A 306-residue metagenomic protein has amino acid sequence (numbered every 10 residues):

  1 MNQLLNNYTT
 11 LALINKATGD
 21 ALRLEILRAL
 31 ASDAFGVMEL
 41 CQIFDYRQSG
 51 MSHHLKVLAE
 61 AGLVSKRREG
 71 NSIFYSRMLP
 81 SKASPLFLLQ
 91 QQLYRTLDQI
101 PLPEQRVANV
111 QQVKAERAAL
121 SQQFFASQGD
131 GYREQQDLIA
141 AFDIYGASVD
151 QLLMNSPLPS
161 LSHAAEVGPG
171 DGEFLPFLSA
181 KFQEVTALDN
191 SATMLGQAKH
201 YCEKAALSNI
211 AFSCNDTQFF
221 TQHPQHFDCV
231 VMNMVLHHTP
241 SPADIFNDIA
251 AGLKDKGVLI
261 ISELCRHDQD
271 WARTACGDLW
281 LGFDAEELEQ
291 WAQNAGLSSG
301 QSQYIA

Functional and structural regions predicted by a protein language model:
N2-Q3, K82-G131: Amphipathic alpha-helical dimerization/coiled-coil segments that flank or bridge DNA-binding/regulatory modules
N6-G50, I73-P80: N-terminal helix-turn-helix DNA-binding core of bacterial DNA-binding proteins
A140-L161: Conserved alpha-helix/loop element of class I SAM-dependent methyltransferases that forms part of the SAM/SAH-binding
A165, G170-F219: Class I SAM-dependent methyltransferase SAM/SAH-binding core
Q218-V230: A short acidic, Gly/Pro-enriched loop at the edge of an enzyme's catalytic core that lines a small-molecule cofactor
C229-S241: A short SAM/SAH-binding and catalytic strip from SAM-dependent methyltransferases
A243-V258: A short glycine-rich, Lys/Arg-flanked "PGG" loop and its adjoining helix->strand segment in the class I
V258-A306: C-terminal alpha-helical "lid/dimerization" subdomain adjacent to the S-adenosyl-L-methionine
